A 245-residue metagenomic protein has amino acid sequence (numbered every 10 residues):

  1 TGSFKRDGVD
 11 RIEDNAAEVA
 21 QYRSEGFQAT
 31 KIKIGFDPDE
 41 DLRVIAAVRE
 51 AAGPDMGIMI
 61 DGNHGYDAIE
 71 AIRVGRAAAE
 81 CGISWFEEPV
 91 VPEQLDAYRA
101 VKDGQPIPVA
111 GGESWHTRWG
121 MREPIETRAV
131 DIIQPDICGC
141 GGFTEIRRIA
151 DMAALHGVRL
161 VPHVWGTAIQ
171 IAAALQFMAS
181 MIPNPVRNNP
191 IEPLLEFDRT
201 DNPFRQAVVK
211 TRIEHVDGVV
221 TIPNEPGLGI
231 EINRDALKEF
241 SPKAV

Functional and structural regions predicted by a protein language model:
T1, K31-G35, M59-N63, E87-P89 (+3 more regions): A cross-family glycoside hydrolase active-site/sugar-binding cleft signature
T1-I58, N63-E80, G104, R199 (+1 more regions): N-terminal capping/lid subdomain adjacent to the active-site entrance of alpha/beta enzymes
V9, E13, D39, P92 (+2 more regions): Conserved phosphate-coordination/catalytic loops
D14-N15, L42-R43, E87-V91, D131: Short low-complexity stretches enriched in small and charged residues
T30, D61, F86, P124 (+3 more regions): Conserved, mostly hydrophobic/aromatic
Y66, P92-E93: Catalytic P-loop NTPase motifs of RecA-like helicase/translocase cores
R76, G82, E93-A110, W115-V219: Shared catalytic-loop signature of beta/alpha-barrel
